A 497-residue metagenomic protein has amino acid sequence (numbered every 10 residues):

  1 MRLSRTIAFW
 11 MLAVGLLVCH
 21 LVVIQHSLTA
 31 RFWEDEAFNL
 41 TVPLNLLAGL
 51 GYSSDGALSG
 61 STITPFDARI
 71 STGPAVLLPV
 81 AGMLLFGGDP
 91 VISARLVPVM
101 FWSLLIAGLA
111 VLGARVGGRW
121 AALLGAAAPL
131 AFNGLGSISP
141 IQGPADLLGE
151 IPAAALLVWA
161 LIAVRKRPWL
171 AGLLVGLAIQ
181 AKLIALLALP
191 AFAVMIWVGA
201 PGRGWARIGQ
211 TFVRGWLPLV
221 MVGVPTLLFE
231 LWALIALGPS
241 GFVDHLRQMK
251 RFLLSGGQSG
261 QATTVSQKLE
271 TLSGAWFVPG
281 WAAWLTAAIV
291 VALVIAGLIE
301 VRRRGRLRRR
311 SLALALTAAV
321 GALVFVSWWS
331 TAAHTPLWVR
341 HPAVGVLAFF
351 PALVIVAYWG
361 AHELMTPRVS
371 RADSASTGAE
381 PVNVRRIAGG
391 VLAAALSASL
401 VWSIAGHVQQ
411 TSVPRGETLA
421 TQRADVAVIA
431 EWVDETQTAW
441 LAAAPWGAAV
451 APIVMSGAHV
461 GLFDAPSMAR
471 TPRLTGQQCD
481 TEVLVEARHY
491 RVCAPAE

Functional and structural regions predicted by a protein language model:
R2-S4, A200-L217, A292-V320, S330-A333 (+1 more regions): Membrane-interface helix-loop-helix junctions at transmembrane boundaries of multi-pass membrane enzymes, predominantly
V14, I92-G117, W159: Transmembrane-helix motifs of polytopic, lipid-linked glycan transferases
V22, V356-Y358, R386-A420: Transmembrane alpha-helical segments
I24, V91, R95, W102-L105 (+2 more regions): Aromatic- and kink-enriched transmembrane "portal" helix at the membrane-lumen/periplasm boundary that abuts
E150, L187, A332-I387: Hydrophobic/aromatic-rich transmembrane helices and adjacent perimembrane loops
L156-L170: Membrane-interface transmembrane helices that cradle and orient dolichyl/undecaprenyl
T211-A288: Membrane-lumen/periplasm interface segments of specific transmembrane helices in polyprenyl phosphate-linked
G406-C493: Short periplasmic/luminal acceptor-recognition loop of GT-C membrane glycosyltransferases, typified by
